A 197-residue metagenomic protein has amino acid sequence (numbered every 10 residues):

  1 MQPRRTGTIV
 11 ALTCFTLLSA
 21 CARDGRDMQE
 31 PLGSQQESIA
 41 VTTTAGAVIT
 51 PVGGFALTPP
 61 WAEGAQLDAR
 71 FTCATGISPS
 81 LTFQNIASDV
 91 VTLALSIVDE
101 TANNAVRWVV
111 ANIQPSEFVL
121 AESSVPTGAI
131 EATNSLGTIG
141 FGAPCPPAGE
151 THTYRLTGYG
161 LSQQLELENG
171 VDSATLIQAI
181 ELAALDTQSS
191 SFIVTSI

Functional and structural regions predicted by a protein language model:
M1-V10: Bacterial N-terminal signal peptides that target proteins for export
V10-A11, V91: N-terminal non-cleavable signal-anchor helices
L17-A20: C-terminal motif of bacterial Sec signal peptides marking the signal peptidase cleavage site
A22-I197: N-terminus-centered regions that define maturation/targeting leaders and the start of the first functional domain
